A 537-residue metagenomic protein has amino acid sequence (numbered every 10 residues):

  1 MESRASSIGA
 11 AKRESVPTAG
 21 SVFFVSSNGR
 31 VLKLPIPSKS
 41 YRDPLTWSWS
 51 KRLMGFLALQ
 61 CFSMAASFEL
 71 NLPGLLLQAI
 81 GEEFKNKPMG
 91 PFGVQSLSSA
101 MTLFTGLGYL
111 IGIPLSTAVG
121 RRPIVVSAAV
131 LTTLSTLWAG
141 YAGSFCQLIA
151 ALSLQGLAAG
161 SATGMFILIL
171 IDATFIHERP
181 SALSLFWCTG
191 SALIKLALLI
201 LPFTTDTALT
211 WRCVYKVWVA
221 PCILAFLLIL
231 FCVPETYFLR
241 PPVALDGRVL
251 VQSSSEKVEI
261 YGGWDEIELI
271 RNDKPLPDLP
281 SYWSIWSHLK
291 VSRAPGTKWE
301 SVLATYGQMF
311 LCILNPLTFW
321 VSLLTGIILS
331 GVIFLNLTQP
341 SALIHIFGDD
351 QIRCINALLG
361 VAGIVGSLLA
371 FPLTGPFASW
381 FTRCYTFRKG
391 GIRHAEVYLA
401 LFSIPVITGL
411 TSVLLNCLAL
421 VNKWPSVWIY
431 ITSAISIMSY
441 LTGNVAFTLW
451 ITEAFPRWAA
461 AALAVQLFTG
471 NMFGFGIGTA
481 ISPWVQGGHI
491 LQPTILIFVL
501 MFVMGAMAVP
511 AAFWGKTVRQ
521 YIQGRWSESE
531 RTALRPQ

Functional and structural regions predicted by a protein language model:
M1-E69, P73, E82: Cytosolic juxtamembrane N-terminal segment immediately preceding the first transmembrane helix of multi-pass
E2, A11, D43, W47-S50 (+5 more regions): Central mid-sequence intracellular linker of multi-pass
W49, S67, S99-T102, G106 (+8 more regions): C-terminal transmembrane bundle
R52-L72, S153-L154, I313-F334, A434-M438: Pair of pore-lining "gating" transmembrane helices in MFS-fold secondary transporters
L76-G106: Extracellular/periplasmic helix-loop-helix junction of adjacent transmembrane segments in MFS-like secondary
A79, L110-P114, A118, F203 (+2 more regions): Membrane-interface helix termini in secondary transporters
A151-T189: Cytoplasmic helix-loop-helix junction between adjacent transmembrane helices in 12-TM secondary transporters
E178-L209, C213-A225, I229, G363-F371 (+1 more regions): Glycine-rich segments within core transmembrane alpha-helices of 12-TM secondary carriers
